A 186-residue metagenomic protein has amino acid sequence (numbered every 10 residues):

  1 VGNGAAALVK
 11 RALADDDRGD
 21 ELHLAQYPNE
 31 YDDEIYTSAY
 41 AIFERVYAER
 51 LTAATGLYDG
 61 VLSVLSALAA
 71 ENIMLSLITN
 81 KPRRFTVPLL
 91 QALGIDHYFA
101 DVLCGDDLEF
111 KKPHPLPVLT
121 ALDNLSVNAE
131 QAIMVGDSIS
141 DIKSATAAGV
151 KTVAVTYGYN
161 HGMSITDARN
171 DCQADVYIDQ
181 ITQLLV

Functional and structural regions predicted by a protein language model:
V1, L57, L75-I78, F110 (+2 more regions): Conserved SAM-binding loop
V1, Y40-F43, L51, I78 (+3 more regions): Conserved short hydrophobic patches within well-ordered secondary structure
V1-S63, A69-E71, P82-R84: N-terminal helical cap/lid subdomain that shapes the substrate entry/recognition surface in HAD-like hydrolases
N3-A5, V61, L77, D106 (+2 more regions): Gly/Ser/Thr-rich helix-start
D20, S66-A70, R83, V87-V186: Asp-based, Mg2+/Mn2+-dependent phosphohydrolase catalytic module
Y27-P28, T37, L75, Y98 (+2 more regions): Intrinsically disordered, low-complexity segments enriched in Ser/Pro/Gly/Ala and basic residues
Y31-D33, R50-L51, L77-T79, V127-A129 (+1 more regions): Short linear motifs at secondary-structure transitions and domain/linker junctions
